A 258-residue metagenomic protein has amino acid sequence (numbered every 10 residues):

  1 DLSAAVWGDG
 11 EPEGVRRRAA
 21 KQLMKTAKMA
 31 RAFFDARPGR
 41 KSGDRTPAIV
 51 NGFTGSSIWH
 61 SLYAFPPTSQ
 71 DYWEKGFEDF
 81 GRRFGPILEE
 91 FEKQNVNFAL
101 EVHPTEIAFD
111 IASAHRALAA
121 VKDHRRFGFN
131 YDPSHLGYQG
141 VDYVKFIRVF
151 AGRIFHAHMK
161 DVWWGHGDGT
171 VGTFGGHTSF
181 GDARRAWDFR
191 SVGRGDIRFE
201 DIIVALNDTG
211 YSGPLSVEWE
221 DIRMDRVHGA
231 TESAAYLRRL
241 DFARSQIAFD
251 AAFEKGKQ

Functional and structural regions predicted by a protein language model:
D1-F129: Active-site acidic/histidine proton-transfer and metal-coordination neighborhood in alpha/beta enzyme cores
R18-M29, Q139-R148, F199-I202: Short, acidic/polar
P47-I49, H156, G213-P214: Residues at the N-termini of beta-strands
K75-D196, S245-F249: Acidic/histidine-rich catalytic cores of soluble enzymes
R194-D208: A short, acidic, amphipathic alpha-helical segment used as a generic capping/interface helix at domain edges
S216-G229: A short, acidic, flexible beta-alpha connecting loop/helix-capping segment that sits on the rim of active
R226-I247: C-terminal helical cap(s) of enzyme catalytic domains, especially alpha/beta-barrels
F242-Q258: Terminal-tail/helix-coil boundary detector
